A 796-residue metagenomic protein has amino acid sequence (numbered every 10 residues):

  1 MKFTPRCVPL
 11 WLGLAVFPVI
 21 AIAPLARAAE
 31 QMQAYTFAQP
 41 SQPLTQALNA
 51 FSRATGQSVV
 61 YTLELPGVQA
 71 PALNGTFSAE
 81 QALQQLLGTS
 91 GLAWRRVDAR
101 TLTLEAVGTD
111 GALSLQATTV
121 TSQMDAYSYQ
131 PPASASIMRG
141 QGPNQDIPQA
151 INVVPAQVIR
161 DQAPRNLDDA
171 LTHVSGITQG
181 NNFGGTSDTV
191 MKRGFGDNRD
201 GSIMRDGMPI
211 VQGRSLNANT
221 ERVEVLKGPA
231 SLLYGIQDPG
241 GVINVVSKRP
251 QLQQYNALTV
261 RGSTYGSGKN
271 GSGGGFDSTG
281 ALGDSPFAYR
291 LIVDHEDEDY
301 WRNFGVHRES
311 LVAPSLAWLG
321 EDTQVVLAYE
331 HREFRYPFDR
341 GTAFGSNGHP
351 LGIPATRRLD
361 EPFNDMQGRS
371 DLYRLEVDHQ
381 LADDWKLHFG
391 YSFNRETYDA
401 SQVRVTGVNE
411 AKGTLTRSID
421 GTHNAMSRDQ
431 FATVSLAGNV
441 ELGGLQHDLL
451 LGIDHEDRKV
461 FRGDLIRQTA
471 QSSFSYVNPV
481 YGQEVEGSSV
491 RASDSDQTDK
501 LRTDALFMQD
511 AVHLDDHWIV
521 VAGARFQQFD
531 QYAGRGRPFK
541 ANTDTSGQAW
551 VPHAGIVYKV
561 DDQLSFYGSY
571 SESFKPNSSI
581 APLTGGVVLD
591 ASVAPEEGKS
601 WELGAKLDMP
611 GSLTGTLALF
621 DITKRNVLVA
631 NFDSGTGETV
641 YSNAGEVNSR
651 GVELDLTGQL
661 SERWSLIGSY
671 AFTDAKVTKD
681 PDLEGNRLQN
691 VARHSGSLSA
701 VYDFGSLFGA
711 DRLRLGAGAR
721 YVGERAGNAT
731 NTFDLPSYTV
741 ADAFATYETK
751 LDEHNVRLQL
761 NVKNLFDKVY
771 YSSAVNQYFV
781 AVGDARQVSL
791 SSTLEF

Functional and structural regions predicted by a protein language model:
R53, S58, A72, Q116-Q253 (+1 more regions): Acidic, small-polar-rich N-terminal luminal/periplasmic segments of exported/outer-membrane proteins
N219-E221, L232-P314, W318-Q324, D371 (+1 more regions): Outer-membrane beta-barrel translocator/receptor signature
E296-Y300, A313-Q380, F393-S427, A470-D499 (+2 more regions): Acidic/polar loop-and-plug regions of large Gram-negative outer-membrane beta-barrel proteins
A313, A317-L319, S427, Q446-R458 (+2 more regions): Structural signature of Gram-negative outer-membrane beta-barrels, strongest in the C-terminal barrel of TonB-dependent
E333-L351, D457-R462, D530, V557-E602 (+5 more regions): Surface-exposed extracellular loop regions of Gram-negative outer-membrane beta-barrel proteins, predominantly
E376-S392, E396-R404, F566-Y567, P595-Q659 (+4 more regions): Membrane-embedded beta-barrel scaffold of Gram-negative outer-membrane proteins
L449, G568, Q689-F796: Conserved C-terminal beta-signal and adjacent last beta-strands/turns of outer-membrane beta-barrel proteins
D621-T623, S642-N728: Gram-negative outer-membrane beta-barrel transporters
